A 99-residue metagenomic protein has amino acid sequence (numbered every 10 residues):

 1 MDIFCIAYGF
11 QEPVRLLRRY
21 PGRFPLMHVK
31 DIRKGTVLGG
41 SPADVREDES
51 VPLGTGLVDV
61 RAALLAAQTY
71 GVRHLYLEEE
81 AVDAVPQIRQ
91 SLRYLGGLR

Functional and structural regions predicted by a protein language model:
M1, A7-R99: Histidine-acidic metal/acid-base catalytic patches
